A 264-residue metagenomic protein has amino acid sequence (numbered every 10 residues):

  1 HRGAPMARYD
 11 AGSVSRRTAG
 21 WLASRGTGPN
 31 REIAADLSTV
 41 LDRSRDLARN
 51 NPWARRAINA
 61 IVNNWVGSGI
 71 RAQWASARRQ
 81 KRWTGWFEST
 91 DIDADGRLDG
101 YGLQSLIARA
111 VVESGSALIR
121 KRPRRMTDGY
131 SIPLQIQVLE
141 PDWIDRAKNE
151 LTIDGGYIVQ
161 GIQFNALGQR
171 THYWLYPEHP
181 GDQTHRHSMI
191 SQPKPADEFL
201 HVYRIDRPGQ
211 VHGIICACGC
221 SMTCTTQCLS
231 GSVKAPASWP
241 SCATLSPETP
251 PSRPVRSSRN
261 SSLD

Functional and structural regions predicted by a protein language model:
H1-A60, G69, D99-G102, A108-D264: Structured, contiguous alpha/beta core segments that scaffold functional sites
V62-D91, L103-I107: Low-complexity, highly charged intrinsically disordered N-terminal segments that act as targeting/localization
